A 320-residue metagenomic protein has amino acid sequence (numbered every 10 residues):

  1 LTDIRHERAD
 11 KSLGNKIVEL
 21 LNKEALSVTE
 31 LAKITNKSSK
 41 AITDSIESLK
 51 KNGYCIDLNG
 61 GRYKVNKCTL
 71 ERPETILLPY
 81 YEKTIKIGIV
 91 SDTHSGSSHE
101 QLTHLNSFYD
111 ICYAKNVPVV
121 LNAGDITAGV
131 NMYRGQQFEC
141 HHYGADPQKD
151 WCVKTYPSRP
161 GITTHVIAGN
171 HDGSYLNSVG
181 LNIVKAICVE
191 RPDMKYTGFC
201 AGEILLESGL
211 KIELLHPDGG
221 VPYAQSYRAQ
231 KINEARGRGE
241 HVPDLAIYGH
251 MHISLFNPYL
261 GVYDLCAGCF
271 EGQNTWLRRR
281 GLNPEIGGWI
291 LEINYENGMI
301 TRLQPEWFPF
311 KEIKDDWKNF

Functional and structural regions predicted by a protein language model:
L1-I17, V65-E71: Short alpha-helical segments that sit at the start of domains
L20-E30: Short capping segments at the starts of secondary-structure elements
V28, D44-S45, K50, S98-G198: Core catalytic region of metal-dependent phosphoesterases/phosphodiesterases, especially metallo-beta-lactamase-like
T29-S39: Short helix-coil junctions and helix-kink-helix linkers
L31, K211-E213, D218-F310, W317: Conserved beta-sheet core of the metallophosphoesterase superfamily
K50-G60: A short, conserved structural fragment
L77-G88, E203-E213, Y259-V262: Beta-strand-turn-beta hairpins that frame and shape the catalytic cleft of phosphate-ester-processing enzymes
S91-H94, G124-T127, G169-D172, P217-G219 (+2 more regions): Active-site metal-binding loops of divalent metal-dependent hydrolases
